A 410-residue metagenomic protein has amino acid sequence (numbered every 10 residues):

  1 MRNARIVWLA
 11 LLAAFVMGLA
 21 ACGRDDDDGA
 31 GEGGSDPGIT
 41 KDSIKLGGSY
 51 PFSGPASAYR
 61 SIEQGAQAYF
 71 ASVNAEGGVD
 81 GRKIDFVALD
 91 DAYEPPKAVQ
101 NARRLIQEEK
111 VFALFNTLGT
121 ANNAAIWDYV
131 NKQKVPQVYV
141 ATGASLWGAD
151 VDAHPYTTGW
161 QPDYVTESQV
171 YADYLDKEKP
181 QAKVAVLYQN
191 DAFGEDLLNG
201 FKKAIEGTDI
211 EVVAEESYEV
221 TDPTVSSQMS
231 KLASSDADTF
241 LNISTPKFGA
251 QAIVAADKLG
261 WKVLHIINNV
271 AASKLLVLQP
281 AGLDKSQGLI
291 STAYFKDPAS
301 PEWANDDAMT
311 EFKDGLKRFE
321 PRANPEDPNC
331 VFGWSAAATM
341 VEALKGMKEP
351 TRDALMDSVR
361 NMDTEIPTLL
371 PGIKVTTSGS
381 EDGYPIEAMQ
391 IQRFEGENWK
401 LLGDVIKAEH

Functional and structural regions predicted by a protein language model:
G18-A21: C-terminal motif of bacterial Sec signal peptides marking the signal peptidase cleavage site
D26-G34, A58-Q64, E76-A149, W160 (+2 more regions): Beta-alpha junction/loop-to-helix N-cap segments that form part of ligand/metal-binding clefts
E32-T40, I44-Q67, L89-P96, L118-G119 (+4 more regions): Extracytoplasmic "Venus flytrap"
K41-L46, Q64-F86, E206-D209: Signal peptide-proximal N-terminal region of secreted/periplasmic/extracellular or secretory-lumen proteins
A98, G159-K183, T224-S226, G249 (+2 more regions): Hydrophobic alpha-helical segments within soluble ligand-binding/sensing domains
K110-E215, H265-S291: Extracytoplasmic ligand/sensor domains, especially the bilobed periplasmic-binding protein
A256-F332, V405-A408: Extracellular/periplasmic periplasmic-binding protein-like sensory domains
R318-C330, T339-N398: Segments of small-molecule ligand-sensing domains
